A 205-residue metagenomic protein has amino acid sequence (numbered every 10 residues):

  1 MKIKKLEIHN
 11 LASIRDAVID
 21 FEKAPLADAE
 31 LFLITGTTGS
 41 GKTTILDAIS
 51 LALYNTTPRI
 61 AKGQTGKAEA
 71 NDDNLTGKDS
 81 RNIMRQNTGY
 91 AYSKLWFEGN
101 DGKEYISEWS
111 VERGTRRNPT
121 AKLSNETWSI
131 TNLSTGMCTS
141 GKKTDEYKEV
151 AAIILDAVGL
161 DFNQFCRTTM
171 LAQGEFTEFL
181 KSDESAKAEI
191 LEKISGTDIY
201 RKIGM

Functional and structural regions predicted by a protein language model:
M1-L155, F162-Q164: Extreme N-terminal "head/tail" segments of very large remodeling/mechanoenzyme assemblies
L33, T37, T135-M137, K142-D145 (+2 more regions): Extended, Lys/Glu-rich alpha-helical coiled-coil stalks
